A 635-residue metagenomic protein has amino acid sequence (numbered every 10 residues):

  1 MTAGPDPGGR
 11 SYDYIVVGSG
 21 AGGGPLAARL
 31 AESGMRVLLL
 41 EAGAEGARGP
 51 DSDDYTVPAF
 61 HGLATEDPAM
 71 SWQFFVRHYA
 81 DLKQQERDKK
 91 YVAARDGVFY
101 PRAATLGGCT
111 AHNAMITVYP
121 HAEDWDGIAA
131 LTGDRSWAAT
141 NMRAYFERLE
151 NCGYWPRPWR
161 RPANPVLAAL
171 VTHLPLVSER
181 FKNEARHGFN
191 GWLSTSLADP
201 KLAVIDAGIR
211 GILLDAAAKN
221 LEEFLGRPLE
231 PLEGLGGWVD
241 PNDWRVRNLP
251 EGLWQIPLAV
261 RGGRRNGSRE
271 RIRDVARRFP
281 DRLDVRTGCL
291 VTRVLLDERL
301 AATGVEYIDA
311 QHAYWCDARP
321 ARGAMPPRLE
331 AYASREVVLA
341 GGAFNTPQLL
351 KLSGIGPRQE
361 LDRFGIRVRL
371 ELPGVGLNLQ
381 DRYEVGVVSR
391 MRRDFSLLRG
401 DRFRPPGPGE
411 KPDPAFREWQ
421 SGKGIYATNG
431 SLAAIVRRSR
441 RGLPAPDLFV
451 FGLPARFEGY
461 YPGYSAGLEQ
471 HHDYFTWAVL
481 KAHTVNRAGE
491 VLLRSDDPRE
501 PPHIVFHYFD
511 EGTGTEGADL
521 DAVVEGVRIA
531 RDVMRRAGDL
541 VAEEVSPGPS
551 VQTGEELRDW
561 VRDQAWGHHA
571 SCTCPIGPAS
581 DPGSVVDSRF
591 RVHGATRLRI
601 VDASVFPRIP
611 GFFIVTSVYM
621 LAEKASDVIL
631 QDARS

Functional and structural regions predicted by a protein language model:
M1-S635: N-terminal redox-cofactor-binding region of secreted/periplasmic oxidoreductases
